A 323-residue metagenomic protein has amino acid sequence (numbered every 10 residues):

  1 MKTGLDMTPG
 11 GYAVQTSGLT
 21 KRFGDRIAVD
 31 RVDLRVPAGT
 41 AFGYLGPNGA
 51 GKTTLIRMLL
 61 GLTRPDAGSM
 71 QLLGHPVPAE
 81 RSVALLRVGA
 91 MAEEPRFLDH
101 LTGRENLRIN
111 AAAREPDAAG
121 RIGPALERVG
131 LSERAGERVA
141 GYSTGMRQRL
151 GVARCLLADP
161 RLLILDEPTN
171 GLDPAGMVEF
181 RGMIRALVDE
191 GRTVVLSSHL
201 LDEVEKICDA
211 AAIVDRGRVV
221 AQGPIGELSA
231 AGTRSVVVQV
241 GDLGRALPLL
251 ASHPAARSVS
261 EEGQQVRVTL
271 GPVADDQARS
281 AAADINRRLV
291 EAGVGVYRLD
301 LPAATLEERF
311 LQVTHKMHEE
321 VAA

Functional and structural regions predicted by a protein language model:
K2-G4, P9, V273-A323: C-terminal coupling/interaction segments
G11-T16, K21-D215, V220-A221: ABC transporter nucleotide-binding domains
K21, L34, V238-Q239, V268 (+1 more regions): Preference for bulky hydrophobic residues occupying beta-strand positions in well-ordered beta-sheet regions
A38, E133, D242, P272-A274 (+1 more regions): Non-catalytic surface loops within mature trypsin-like serine protease
S69, S258, G295-R298: Residues at or immediately flanking beta-strands
A112-E115, D209, A255, V294 (+1 more regions): Non-catalytic alpha-helical coupling and interface elements of nucleotide-dependent molecular machines and regulators
V139, G263-Q264, P302: Residue-level "edge-of-site" marker
F180-V273: ABC transporter nucleotide-binding domain
